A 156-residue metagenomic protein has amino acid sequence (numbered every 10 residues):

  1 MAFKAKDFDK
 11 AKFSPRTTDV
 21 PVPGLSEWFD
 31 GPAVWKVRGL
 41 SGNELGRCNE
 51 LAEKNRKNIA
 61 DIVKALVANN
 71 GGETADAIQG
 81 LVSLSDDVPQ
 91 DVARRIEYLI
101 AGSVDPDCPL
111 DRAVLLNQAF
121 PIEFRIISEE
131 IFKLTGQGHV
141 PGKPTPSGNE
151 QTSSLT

Functional and structural regions predicted by a protein language model:
M1-T17: Extended acidic low-complexity intrinsically disordered regions
F3-A5, V20-V22, S83-L84, V88: Sparse, context-dependent recognition of short Cys/His-centered cofactor- or disulfide-binding micro-motifs
R16-D30: Short acidic-hydrophobic surface loop/beta-edge motif
E27-T156: Short, surface-exposed, charged amphipathic helix/loop patches that serve as local interaction elements
